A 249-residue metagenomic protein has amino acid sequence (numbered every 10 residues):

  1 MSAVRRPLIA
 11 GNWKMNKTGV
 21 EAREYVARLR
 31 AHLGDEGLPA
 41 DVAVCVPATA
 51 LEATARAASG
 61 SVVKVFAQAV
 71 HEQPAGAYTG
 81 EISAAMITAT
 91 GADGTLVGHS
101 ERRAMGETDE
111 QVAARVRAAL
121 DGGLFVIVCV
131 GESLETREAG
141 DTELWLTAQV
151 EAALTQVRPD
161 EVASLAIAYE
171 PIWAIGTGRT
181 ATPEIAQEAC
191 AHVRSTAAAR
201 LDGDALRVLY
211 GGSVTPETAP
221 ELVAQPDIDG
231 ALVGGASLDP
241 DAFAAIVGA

Functional and structural regions predicted by a protein language model:
M1-A249: Active-site loop-to-helix "anion-binding N-cap" substructures in soluble metabolic enzymes
